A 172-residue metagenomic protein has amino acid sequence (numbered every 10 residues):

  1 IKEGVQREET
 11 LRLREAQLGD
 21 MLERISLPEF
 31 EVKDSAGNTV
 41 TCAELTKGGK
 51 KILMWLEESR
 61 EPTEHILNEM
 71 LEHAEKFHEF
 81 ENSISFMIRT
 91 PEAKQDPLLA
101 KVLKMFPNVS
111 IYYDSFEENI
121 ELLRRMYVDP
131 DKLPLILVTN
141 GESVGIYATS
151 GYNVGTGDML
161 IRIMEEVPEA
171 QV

Functional and structural regions predicted by a protein language model:
I1-E31, A43-G48: N-proximal helix/coil linker or "cap" segments that precede and/or mark the start of modular domains
F30-I52, E58-S59, E69-E72: A short beta-strand-turn-helix
K33, S110-E118: Short acidic-hydrophobic, aromatic-tinged amphipathic segments that line or gate anion-handling sites
I52-L53, I136: Hydrophobic beta-strand anchors of alpha/beta hydrolase catalytic cores
S59-M105, F116-R124: Structural microenvironment flanking redox-active thiols in thiol-disulfide oxidoreductases
E64-I66, R162-V172: Short, solvent-exposed cationic patches
M105, F116-I163: Thiol/disulfide oxidoreductase modules built on the thioredoxin-like
